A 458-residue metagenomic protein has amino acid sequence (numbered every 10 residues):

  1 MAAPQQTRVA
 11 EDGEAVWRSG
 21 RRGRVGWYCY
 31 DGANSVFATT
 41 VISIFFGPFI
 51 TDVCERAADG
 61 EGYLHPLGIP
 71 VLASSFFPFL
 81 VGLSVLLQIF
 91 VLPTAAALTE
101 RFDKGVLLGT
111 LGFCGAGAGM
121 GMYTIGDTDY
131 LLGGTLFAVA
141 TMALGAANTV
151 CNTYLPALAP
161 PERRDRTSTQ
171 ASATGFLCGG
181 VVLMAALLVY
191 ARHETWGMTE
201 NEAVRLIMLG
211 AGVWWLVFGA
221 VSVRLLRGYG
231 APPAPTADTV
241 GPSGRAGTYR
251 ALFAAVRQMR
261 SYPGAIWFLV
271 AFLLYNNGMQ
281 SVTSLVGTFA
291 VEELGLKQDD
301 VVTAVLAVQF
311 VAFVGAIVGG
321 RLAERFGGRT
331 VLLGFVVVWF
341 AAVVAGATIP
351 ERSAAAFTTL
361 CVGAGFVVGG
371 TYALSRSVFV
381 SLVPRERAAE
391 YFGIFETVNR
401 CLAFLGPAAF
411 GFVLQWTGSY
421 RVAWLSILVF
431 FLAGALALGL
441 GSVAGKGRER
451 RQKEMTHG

Functional and structural regions predicted by a protein language model:
Q6-V25, G228-L269: Juxtamembrane intracellular "pre-TM" segments in multi-pass secondary transporters
V41-S74, S284-D300: Short amphipathic helix-loop junctions that connect adjacent transmembrane helices in Major Facilitator Superfamily/SLC
I69-A73, Y190-V213, F412-F431: A membrane-interface helix-boundary motif in multi-pass transporters
F90-D103, G315-G328, L414: Helix-to-loop junctions at the C-terminal end of transmembrane segments in multipass secondary transporters
F113-D127, V337-E351: C-terminal ends and interior cores of transmembrane alpha-helices in multi-pass membrane transporters/permeases
A118, D129-A147, A356-G370: Hydrophobic core of transmembrane alpha-helices in multi-pass small-molecule transporters, especially MFS/SLC-type
A146-A159, G370-P384: Intracellular juxtamembrane helix-capping segments at the cytosolic ends of symmetry-related transmembrane helices
S168-Y190, V398-G406: Glycine-rich segments within core transmembrane alpha-helices of 12-TM secondary carriers
